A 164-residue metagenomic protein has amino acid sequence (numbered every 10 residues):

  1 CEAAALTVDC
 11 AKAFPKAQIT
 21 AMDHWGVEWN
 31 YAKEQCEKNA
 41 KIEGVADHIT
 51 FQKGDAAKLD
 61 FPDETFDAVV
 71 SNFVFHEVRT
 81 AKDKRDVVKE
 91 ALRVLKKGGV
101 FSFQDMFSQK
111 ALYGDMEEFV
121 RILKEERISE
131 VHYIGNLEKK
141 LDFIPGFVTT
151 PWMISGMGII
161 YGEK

Functional and structural regions predicted by a protein language model:
A3-P15: Conserved SAM-binding loop of SAM-dependent methyltransferases across substrates and taxa, primarily the Class I
F14, V45, V78-R79, L95-K97: Helix-to-beta-strand junctions that scaffold the AdoMet/dcAdoMet cofactor pocket in Class I SAM-dependent enzymes
Q18-D23: Conserved SAM-binding motif I beta-strand of class I
G54-V69: A short acidic, Gly/Pro-enriched loop at the edge of an enzyme's catalytic core that lines a small-molecule cofactor
D67-K82: A short SAM/SAH-binding and catalytic strip from SAM-dependent methyltransferases
K84-K97: A short glycine-rich, Lys/Arg-flanked "PGG" loop and its adjoining helix->strand segment in the class I
S102-I122: Conserved class I S-adenosyl-L-methionine
K124-R127, K140-K164: Core SAM-dependent methyltransferase catalytic element
